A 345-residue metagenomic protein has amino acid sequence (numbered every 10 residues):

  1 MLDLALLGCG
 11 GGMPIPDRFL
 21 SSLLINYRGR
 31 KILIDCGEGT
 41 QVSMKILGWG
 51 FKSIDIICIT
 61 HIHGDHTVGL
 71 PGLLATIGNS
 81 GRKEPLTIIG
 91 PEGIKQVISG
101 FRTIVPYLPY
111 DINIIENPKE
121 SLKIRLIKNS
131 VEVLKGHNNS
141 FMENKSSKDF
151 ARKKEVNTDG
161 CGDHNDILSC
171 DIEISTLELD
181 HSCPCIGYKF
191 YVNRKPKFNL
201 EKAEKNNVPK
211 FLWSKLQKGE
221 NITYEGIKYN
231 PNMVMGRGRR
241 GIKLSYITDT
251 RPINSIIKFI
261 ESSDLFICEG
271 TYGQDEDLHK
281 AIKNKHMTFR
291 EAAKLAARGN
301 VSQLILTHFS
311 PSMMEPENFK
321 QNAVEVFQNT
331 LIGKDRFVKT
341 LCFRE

Functional and structural regions predicted by a protein language model:
M1-W49, K83-P85, Y188-F190, G236-I247 (+1 more regions): Conserved beta-strand hairpin/beta-sheet module of binuclear metal-dependent hydrolase folds, prominently
I34-G37, I54-I62, H66, G90-P91 (+4 more regions): Active-site neighborhood of phospho(di)ester-bond hydrolases with catalytic His/Asp-centered motifs
G39-I89, D111-P118: Active-site metal-binding motif and surrounding structural segment of the metallo-beta-lactamase
L70-T76, I98-F101, M314-N322: Metal-dependent catalytic neighborhoods of phosphoester/phosphodiester hydrolases
R82-E84, E92-K123, S130, K135-R152: Active-site neighborhood of divalent metal-dependent phosphoester bond hydrolases
L86, M314-F337: Short acidic, glycine/proline-enriched helix-loop-strand junctions
L86-I89, I115, L265, N300-S312: Divalent metal-dependent hydrolysis catalytic cores, especially in the metallo-beta-lactamase
S121-L306, E317-V326, C342-E345: Metal-dependent phosphodiesterase/nuclease catalytic metal-binding core
